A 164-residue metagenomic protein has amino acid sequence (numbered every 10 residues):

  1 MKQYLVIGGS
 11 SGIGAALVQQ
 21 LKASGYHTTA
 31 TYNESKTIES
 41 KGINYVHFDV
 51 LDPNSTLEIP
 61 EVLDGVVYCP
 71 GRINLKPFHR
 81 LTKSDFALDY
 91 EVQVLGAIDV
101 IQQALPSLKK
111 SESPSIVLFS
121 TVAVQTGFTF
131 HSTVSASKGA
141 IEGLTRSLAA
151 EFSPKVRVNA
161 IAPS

Functional and structural regions predicted by a protein language model:
S10, V18: N-terminal Rossmann NAD(P)H-binding glycine-rich loop of SDR-like oxidoreductase domains
K41-P53: Rossmann-fold cofactor-recognition segment
R72, H79-D99, V117, V134 (+1 more regions): Catalytic Tyr-X3-Lys loop
L81, G127-S135, S147: Active-site loop-to-helix junction immediately N-terminal to the catalytic Tyr of the SDR YXXXK motif in Rossmann-fold
I101-Q102, R146: A short, exposed helix-loop element centered on a Lys and neighboring polar residues
P106, A149-P154: Alpha-helical segment proximal to the catalytic Tyr-Lys
T121: Residue(s) in the substrate-gating loop at a strand-loop-helix junction that position the organic substrate next
F152-P163: Conserved Rossmann-fold SDR core element
